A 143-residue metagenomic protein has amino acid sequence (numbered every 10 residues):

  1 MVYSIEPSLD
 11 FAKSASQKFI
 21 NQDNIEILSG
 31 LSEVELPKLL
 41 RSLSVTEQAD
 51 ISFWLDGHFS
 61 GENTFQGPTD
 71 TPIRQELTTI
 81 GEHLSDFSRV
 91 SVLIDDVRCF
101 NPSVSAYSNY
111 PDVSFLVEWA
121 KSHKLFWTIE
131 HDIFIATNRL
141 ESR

Functional and structural regions predicted by a protein language model:
M1-L40: SAM cofactor-binding core of SAM-dependent methyltransferases, primarily the Rossmann-like beta-alpha-beta module
I5, G30, F53-G57, V92-D96: Active-site flanking residues adjacent to catalytic metal/cofactor-binding acidic residues
L9, E33-V34, G57-F59, R98-C99: Short, glycine/acidic-enriched loop or turn micro-motifs at the edges of active sites
I20-Q22, Q48, D86-F87, S122: Short, well-ordered coil/turn elements that cap or connect secondary structure elements
I25-E26, I51, V90: Short, conserved active-site loop motifs that form the nucleotide-linked donor/cofactor pocket
L40-S44, L140-R143: Short, surface-exposed amphipathic charged segments that create phosphate/polyanion-binding patches used for binding
S44-L55: Short SAM/SAH-binding signature in class I
F59-R143: C-terminal substrate-binding/active-site "lid" region of AdoMet-derived donor-dependent transferases
